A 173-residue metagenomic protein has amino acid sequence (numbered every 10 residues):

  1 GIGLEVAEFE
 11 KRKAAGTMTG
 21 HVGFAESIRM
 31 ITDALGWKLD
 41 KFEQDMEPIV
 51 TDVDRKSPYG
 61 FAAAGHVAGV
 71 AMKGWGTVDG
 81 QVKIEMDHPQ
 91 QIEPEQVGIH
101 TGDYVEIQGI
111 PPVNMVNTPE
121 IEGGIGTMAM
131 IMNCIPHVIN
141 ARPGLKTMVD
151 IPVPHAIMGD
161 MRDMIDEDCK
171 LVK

Functional and structural regions predicted by a protein language model:
G1-E47: Conserved anion/nucleotide-ligand pocket segment
R29, L35-G80: Mixed-charge interfacial surface used for oligomerization/domain docking and macromolecular partner engagement
P58-K173: C-terminal active-site/capping subdomain that shapes the small-molecule cofactor and substrate pocket of enzyme
